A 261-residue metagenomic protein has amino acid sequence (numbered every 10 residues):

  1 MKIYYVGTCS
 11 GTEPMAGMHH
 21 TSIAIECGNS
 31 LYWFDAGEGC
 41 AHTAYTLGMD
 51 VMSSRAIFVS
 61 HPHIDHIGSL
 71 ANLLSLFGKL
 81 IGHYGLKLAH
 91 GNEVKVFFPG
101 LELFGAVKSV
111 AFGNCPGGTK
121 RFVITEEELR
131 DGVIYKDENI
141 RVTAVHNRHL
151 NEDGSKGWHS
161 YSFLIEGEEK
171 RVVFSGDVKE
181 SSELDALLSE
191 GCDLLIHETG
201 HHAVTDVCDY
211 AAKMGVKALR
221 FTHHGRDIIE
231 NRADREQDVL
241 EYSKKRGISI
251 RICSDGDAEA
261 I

Functional and structural regions predicted by a protein language model:
M1-V173, E230-I261: Binuclear metal-dependent hydrolase catalytic cores
E38-G39, R148-H149, V178-S181, T199-A203: Short beta->alpha connector loops
G132, S181-L194, H202-I261: Binuclear metal-ion centers of metallo-dependent hydrolases, dominated by the metallo-beta-lactamase
S160, E166-E169, V173-G200: Mobile, glycine- and charge-enriched loop segments and immediately flanking short secondary-structure elements within
